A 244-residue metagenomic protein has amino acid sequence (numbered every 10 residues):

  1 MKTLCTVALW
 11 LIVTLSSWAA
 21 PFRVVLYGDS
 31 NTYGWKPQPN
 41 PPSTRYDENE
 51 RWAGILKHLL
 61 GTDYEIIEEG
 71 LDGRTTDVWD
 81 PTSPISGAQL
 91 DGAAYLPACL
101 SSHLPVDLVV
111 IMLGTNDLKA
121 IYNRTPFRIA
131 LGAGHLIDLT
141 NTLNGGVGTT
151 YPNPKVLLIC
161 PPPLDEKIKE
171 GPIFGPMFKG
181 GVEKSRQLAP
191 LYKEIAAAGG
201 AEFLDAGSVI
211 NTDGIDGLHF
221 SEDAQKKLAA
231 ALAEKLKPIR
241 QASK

Functional and structural regions predicted by a protein language model:
C5-S16: Bacterial N-terminal signal peptides
A20-P21, E50-R51, H58, G87-K244: Alpha-helical cap/lid subdomain in secreted, periplasmic, or secretory-pathway luminal O-acyl-processing enzymes
A20-Y46, T76, P163-D165: Short glycine-rich His-centered loop
P37-Y46, P81-I85, G171-K179: Short, flexible/disordered intra-domain loops and linkers
N40-L60: Short catalytic helix/loop segments, enriched in acidic residues and glycine and frequently bearing histidine
T62-D77: A short beta-strand-loop structural module common to alpha/beta enzyme folds
